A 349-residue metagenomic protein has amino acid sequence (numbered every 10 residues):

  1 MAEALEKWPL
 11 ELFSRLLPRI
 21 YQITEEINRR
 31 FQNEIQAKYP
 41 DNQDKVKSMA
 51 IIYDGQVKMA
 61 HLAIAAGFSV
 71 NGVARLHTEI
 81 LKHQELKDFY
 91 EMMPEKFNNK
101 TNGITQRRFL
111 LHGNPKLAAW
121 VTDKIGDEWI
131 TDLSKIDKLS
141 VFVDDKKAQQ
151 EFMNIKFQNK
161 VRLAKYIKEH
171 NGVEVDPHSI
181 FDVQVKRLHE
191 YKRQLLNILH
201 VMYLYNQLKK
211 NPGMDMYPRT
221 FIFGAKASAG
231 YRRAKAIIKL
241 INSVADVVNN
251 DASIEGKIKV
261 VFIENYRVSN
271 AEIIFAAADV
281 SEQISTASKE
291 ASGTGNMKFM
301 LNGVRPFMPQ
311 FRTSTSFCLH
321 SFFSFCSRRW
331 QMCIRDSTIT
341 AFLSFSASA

Functional and structural regions predicted by a protein language model:
M1-F68, G72-V73, H178-L208, D215-D251 (+3 more regions): Gly/Pro-rich turn-and-neighbor structural signature
F68, A74-N98, R107, G113-L117: Catalytic nucleotidyl-transfer cores of nucleotide-processing enzymes
G113-H178: Extended, charge-enriched "interface" segments that sit outside catalytic cores
I274-A276: Short alpha-helical donor nucleotide-sugar binding micro-motif in glycosyltransferases
D279-S314: A donor-sugar binding/catalytic signature common to diverse glycosyltransferases and related nucleotide-sugar
S316, T338-A341: Alpha-helix boundary/capping motif
S321-C326, A341-S348: Hydrophobic, low-acid, alpha-helix-prone terminal segments
S327-S337: Conserved small/polar residues in nucleotide/adenosyl-binding loops
